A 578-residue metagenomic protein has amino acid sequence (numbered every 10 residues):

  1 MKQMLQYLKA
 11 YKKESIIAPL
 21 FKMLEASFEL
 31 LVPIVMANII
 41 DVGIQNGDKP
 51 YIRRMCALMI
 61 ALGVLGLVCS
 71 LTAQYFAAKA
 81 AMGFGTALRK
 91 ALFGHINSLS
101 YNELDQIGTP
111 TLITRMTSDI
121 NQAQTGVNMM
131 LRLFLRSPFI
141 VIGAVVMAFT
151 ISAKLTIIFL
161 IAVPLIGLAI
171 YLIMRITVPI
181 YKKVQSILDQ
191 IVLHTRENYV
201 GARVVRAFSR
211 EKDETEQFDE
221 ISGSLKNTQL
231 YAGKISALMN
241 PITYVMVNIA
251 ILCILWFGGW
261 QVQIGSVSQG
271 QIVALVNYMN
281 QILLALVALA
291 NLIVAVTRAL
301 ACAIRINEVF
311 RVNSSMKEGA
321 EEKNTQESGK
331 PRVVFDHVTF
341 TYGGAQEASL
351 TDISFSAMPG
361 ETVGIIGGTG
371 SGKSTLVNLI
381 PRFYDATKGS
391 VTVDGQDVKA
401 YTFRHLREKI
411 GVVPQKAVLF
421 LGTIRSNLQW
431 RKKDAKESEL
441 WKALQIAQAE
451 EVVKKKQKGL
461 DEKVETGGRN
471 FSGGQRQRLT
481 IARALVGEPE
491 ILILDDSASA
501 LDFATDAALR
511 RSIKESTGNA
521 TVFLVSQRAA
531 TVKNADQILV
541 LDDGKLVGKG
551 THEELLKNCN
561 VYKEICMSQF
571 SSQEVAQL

Functional and structural regions predicted by a protein language model:
M1-E29, M36, I44-L58, A73-A77 (+16 more regions): Membrane-integrated ABC transporters
A10, E14-S27, L62, M129-V184 (+1 more regions): Transmembrane helices of ABC transporter permease
A10-K13, S98-N102, S118-V127, L131 (+8 more regions): An intracellular "coupling" helix at the cytosolic face of ABC transporter transmembrane type-1 domains
L20-F21, E25-D41, L62-T109, I113 (+13 more regions): Juxtamembrane helix-loop junctions of ABC transporter transmembrane domains
I40, L92, I96, V205 (+2 more regions): Helix-loop junctions and hydrophobic alpha-helical segments within the transmembrane domains of large membrane
D48-I52, M147-I161, I170, Y231-R305 (+1 more regions): Helix-loop-helix
S314-S328: Pre-NBD coupling/linker segments of ABC/ABC-like ATPases
Q326-L578: ABC-type nucleotide-binding domain
